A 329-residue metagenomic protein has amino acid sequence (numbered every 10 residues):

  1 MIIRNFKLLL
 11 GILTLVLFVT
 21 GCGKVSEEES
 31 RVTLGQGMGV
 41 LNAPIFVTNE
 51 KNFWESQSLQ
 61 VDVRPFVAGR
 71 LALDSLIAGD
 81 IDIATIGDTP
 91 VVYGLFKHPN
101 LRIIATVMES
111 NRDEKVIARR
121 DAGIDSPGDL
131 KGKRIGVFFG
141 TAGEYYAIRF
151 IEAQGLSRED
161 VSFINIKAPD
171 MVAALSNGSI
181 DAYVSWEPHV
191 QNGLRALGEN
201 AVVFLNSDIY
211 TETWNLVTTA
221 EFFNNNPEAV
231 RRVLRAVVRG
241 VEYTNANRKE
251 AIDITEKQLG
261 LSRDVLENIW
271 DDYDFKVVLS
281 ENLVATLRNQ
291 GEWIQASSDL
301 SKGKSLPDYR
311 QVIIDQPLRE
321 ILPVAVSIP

Functional and structural regions predicted by a protein language model:
M1-L9: Bacterial N-terminal signal peptides that target proteins for export
F18-G21: C-terminal motif of bacterial Sec signal peptides marking the signal peptidase cleavage site
G23-V25: Bacterial signal peptide processing site
E27-S157, S162-N165, D181-E187, A201-Y210: Short, glycine-/small- and polar/acidic-enriched structural segments that line small-molecule recognition paths
T89-P90, F163-I164, P169-K257: Pocket-lining segment of extracytoplasmic ligand-binding domains
G140-E159, A236-N268, L306-R310, E320-A325: Ligand-binding clefts/hinges and TM-proximal coupling segments of bilobed small-molecule sensing domains
N224-S301: Secondary-structure end/capping motifs
Q295-P329: Conserved C-terminal helix/tail region of periplasmic/extracytoplasmic solute-binding proteins
